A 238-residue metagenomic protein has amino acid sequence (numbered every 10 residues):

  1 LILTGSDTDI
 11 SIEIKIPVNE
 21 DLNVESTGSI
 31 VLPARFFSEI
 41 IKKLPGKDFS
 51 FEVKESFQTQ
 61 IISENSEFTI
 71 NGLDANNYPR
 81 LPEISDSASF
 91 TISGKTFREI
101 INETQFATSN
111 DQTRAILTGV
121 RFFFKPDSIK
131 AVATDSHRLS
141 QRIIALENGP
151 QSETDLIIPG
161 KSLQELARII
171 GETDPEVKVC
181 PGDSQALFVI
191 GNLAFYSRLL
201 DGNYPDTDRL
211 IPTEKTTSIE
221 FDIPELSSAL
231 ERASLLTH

Functional and structural regions predicted by a protein language model:
L1-H238: Structural preference for solvent-exposed beta-strand-turn elements and adjacent flexible terminal/loop segments within
